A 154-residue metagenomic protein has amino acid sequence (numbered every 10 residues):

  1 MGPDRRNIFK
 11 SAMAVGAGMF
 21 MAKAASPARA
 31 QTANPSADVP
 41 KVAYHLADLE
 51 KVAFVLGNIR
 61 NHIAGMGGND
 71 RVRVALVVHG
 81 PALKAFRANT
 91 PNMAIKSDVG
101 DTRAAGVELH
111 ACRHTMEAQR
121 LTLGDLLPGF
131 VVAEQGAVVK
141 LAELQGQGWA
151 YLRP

Functional and structural regions predicted by a protein language model:
M1-P3, N7-A28: N-terminal export signals
K23-A47, K51: C-terminal segment of N-terminal export signals and the immediately downstream linker at the start of the mature
V39, N69-R71: Extracytoplasmic
A43-H45, A75-V77, L109-A111: Structural recognition of the beta-strand scaffold that forms the well-ordered cores of secreted hydrolase catalytic
Y44-L56, F86, T90: Short, glycine-rich nucleotide/cofactor-binding loops
V55-G68: Histidine-anchored nucleotide/phosphate-binding helix
R73-A85: Acidic helix-start/capping segments at beta-turn-to-alpha-helix junctions
N89-P154: A cross-taxonomic marker for long C-terminal extensions/tails that follow the last structured domain
